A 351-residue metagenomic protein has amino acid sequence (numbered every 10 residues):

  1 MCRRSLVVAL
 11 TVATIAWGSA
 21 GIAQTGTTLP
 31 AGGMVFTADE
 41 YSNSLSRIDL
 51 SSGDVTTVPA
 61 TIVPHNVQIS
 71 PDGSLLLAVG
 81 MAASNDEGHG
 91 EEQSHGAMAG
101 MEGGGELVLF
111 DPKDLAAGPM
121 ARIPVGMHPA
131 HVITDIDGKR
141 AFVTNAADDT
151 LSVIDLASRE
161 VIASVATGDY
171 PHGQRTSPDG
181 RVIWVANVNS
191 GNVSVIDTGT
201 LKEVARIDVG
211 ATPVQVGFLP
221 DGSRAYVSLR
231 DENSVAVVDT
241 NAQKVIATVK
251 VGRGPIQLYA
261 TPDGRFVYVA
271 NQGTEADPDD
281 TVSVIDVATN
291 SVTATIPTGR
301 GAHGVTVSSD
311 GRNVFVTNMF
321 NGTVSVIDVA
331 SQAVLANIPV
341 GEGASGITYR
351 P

Functional and structural regions predicted by a protein language model:
M1-V8: Bacterial N-terminal signal peptides that target proteins for export
T11, I15-P351: Predominantly soluble domains enriched in secretory-pathway, periplasmic, or organellar proteins
